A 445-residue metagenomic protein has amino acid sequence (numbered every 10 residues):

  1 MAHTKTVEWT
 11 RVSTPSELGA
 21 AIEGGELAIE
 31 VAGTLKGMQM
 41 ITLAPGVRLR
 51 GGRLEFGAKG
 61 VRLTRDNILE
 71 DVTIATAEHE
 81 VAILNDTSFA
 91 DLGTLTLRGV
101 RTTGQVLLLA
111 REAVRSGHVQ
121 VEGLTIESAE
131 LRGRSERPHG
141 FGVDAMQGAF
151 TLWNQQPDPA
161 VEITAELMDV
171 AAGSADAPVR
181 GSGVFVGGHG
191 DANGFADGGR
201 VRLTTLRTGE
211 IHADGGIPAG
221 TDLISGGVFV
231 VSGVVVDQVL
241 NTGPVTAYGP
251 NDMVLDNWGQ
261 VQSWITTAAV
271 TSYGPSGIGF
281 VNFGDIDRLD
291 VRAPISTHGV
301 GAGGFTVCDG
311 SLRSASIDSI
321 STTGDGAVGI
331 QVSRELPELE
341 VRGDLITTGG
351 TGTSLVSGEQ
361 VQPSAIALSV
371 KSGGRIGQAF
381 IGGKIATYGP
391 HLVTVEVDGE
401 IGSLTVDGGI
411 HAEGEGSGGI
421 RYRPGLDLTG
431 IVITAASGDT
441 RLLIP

Functional and structural regions predicted by a protein language model:
M1-K5: Short aromatic-glycine-(Arg/Gly/Cys) micro-motifs in beta-strand/loop hairpins
E8-T10: Structural signal for short hydrophobic segments within the conserved structured cores of catalytic domains across
S13-A20, E26-R48, G52-K59, A77-E78: N-terminal extracellular ligand-recognition/capping segment immediately after the signal peptide
G37-T42, R62, A90, V114 (+1 more regions): Intrinsically disordered, low-complexity proline-rich regions
R48-G51, N67-D71, F89-G99, S116-I126 (+13 more regions): All-beta strand scaffolds that present successive hydrophobic residues in beta-strands
E55-G60, T76-S88, T103-S116, R132-T164 (+11 more regions): Extracellular beta-strand/beta-solenoid scaffold signature
